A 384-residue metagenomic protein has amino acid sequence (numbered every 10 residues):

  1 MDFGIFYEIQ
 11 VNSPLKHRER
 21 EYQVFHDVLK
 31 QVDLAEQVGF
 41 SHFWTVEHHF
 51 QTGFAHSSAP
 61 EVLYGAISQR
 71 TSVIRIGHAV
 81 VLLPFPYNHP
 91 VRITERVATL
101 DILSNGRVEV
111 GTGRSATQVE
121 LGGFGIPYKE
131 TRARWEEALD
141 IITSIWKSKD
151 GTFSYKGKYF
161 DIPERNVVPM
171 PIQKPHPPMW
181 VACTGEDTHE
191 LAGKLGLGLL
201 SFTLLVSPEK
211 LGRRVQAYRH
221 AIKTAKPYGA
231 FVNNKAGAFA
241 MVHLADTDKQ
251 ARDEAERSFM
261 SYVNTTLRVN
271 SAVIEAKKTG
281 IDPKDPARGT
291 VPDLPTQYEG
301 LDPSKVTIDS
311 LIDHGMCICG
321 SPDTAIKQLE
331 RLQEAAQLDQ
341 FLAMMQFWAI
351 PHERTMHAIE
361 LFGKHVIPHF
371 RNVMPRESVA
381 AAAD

Functional and structural regions predicted by a protein language model:
M1-H78, K174-P177, V379-D384: N-terminal beta1-alpha1-beta2 module of alpha/beta enzyme domains
D2-E21, L83-S154, G198-S201, L205-G212: Flexible, glycine-rich active-site loops centered on histidine and acidic residues that chelate a metal or position
D2-F6, H42, V73-A79, R107-G111 (+5 more regions): Structural preference for beta-strand elements that scaffold enzyme active sites
F3, A35, G39, E47 (+11 more regions): Conserved, mostly hydrophobic/aromatic
Y7, R132-V168, E209-L338, R371-D384: An alpha-helical appendage that flanks or caps ligand/catalytic pockets
N12-F25, V80-V91, Q173-T184, V242-A245 (+1 more regions): Active-site mouth loops of central-metabolism enzymes
E36-Q37, Y64-V73, V97-R107, G193-K194 (+2 more regions): Acidic (Asp/Glu)-rich catalytic clusters
H42-L63, I67, L82-P84, T203-P208 (+1 more regions): Glycine-rich, proline-tolerant flexible connector loops at the mouths of alpha/beta enzymes
